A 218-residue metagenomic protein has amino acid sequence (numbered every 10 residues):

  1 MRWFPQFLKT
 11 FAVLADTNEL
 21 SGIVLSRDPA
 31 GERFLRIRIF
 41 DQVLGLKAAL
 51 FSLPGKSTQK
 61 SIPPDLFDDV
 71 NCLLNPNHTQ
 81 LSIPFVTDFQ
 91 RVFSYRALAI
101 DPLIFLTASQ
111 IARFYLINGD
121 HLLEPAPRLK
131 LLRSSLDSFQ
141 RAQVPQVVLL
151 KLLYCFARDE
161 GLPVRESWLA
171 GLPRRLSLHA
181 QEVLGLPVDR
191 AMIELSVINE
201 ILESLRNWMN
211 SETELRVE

Functional and structural regions predicted by a protein language model:
R2-L35, F40-E218: Non-catalytic alpha-helical scaffolds and adjoining flexible linkers that form interface surfaces for assembly
